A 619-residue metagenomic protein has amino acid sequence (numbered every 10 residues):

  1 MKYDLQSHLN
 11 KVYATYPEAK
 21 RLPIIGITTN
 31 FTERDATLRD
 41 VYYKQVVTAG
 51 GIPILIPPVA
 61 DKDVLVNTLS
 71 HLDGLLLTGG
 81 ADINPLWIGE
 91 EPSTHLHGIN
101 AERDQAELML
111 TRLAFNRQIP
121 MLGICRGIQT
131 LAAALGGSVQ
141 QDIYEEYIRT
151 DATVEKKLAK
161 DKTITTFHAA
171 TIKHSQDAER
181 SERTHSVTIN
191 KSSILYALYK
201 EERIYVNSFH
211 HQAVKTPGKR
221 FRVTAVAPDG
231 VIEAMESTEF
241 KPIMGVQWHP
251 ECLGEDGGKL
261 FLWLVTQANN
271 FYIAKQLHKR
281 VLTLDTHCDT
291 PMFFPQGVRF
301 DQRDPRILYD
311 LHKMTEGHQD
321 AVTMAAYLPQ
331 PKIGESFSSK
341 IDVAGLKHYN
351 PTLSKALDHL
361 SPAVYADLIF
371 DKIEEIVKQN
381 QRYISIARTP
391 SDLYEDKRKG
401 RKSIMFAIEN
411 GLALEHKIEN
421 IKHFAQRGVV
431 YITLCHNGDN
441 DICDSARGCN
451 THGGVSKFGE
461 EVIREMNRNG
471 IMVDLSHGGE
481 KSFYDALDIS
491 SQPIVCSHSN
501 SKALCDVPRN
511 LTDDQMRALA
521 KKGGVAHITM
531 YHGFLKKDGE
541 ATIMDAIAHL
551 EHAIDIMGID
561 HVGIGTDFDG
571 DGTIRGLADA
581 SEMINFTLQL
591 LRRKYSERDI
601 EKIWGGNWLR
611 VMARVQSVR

Functional and structural regions predicted by a protein language model:
M1-I124, A133-Q140, Y144-L198, E202 (+5 more regions): N-terminal beta1-alpha1 cap of cysteine-dependent amidohydrolase-like domains
P23-I24, I52, P120, S138 (+8 more regions): Proline-centered loop/turn at the N-terminus of a beta-strand
S208-A213, G245-P250, T283-T290, G478 (+1 more regions): Histidine-centered catalytic micro-motifs
F240, H318-Q319, V429-Y431, N469-I471 (+2 more regions): Glycine-enriched alpha-helix->loop->beta-strand junction motifs that scaffold or abut catalytic
I273-T451, D506-H527, Y531-I564, F568-R619: N-terminal hydrophobic targeting/anchoring segments and the immediately downstream early-domain regions of hydrolases
H452-N469, A486-C496: Alpha-helix-loop-beta-strand connector modules within alpha/beta enzyme cores
E461-D485, T512-K521, D599: Substrate-binding cleft of carbohydrate-active enzyme catalytic domains
